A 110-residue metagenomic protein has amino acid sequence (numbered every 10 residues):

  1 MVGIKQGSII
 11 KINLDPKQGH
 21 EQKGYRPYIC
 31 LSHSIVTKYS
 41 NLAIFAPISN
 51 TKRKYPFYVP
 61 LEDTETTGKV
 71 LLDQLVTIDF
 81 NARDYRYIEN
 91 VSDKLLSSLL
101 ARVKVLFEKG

Functional and structural regions predicted by a protein language model:
M1-G110: Conserved functional hotspots at enzyme active or ligand-binding sites that engage polyanionic ligands
